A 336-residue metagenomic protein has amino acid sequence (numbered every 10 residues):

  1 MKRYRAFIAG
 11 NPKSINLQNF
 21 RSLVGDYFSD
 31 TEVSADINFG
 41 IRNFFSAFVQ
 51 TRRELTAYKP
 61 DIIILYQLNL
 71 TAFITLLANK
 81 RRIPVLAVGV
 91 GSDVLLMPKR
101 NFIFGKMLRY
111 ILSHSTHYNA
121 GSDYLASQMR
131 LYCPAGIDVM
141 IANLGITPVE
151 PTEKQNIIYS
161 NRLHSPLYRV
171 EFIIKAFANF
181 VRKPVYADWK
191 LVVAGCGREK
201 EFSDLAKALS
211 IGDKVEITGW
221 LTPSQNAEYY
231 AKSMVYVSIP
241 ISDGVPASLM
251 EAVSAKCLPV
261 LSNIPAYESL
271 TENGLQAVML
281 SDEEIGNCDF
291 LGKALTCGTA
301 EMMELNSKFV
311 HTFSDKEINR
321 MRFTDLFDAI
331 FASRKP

Functional and structural regions predicted by a protein language model:
I15-N19, F73, S165-R182, K200: A conserved mid-protein helix/loop that constitutes part of the nucleotide-sugar donor-binding site
L65-T71: Short His-centered aromatic/hydrophobic patch
A87, S113-E150: Donor nucleotide-sugar binding/catalytic pocket of nucleotide-sugar-dependent glycosyltransferases
E150-N179, L191-V192: Conserved donor-binding/catalytic core segment of Leloir-type glycosyltransferases
S203-L221: Nucleotide-activated donor-binding/catalytic signature segment of Leloir-type glycosyltransferases, i.e., the conserved
W220-L221, E228-S233: Short alpha-helical donor nucleotide-sugar binding micro-motif in glycosyltransferases
I239-I241: Aromatic "clamp/platform" in nucleotide-sugar-dependent glycosyltransferases that forms part of the donor/acceptor
G286, T296-R334: A charged, aromatic-enriched C-terminal amphipathic alpha-helix characteristic of glycosyltransferases across folds
